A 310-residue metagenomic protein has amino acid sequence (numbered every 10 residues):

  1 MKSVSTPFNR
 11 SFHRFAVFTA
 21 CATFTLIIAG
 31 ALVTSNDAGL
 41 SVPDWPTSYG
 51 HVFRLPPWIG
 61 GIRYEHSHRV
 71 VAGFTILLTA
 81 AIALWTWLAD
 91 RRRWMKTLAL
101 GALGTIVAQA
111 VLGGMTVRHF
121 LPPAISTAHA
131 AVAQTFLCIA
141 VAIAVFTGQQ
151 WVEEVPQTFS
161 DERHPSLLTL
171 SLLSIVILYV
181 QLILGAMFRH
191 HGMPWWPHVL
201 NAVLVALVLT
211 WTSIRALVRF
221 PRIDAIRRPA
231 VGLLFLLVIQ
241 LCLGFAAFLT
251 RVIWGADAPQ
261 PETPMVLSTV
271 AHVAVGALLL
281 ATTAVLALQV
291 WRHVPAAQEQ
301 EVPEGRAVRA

Functional and structural regions predicted by a protein language model:
M1-F8, Q149-L167, I223, V294-A310: Membrane-interfacial, low-structure loops and terminal tails that flank and connect transmembrane helices in multi-pass
S11-A38, Q181: N-terminal signal-anchor transmembrane alpha helix
R14-A16, R93-L103, S166-S174, D224-L233: Membrane-interfacial loop-to-transmembrane alpha-helix junctions, especially the N-terminal start
A22-I28, G104-I106, I139, P165-A186 (+1 more regions): Alpha-helical transmembrane segments of multi-pass integral membrane proteins
V33-V42, V107-A130, M187-V199, L243-A277: Interfacial helix-loop-helix junctions of multi-pass membrane proteins
T34-H66, D257-P261: Extracytosolic (periplasmic/ER-lumenal) interhelical loops and adjacent juxtamembrane/interface segments of multi-pass
G61-A81, I125-I139, I183, M193-V208 (+1 more regions): Membrane-interface loop-to-helix entry segments
A80-W87, L137-E162, L286-V290: Internal transmembrane alpha-helix with an interfacial aromatic "cap," most often the third helix
